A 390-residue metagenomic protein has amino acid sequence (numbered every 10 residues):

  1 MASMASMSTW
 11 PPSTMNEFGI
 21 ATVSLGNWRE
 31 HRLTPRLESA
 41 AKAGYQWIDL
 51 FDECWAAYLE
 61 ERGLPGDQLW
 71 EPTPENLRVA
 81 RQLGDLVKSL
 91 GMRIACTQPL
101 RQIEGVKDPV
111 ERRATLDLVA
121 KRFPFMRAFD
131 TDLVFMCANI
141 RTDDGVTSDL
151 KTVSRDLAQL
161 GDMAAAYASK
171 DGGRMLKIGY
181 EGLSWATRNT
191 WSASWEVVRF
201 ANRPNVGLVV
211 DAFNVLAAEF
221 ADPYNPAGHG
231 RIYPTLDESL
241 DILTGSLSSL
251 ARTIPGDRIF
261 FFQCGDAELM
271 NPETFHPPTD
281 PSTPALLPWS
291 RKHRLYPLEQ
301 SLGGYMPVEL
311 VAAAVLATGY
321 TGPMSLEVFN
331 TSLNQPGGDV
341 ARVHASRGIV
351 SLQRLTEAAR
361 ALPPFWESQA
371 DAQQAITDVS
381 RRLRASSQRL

Functional and structural regions predicted by a protein language model:
A2-G44, L116, R188-L390: Histidine-acidic metal/acid-base catalytic patches
S6, W10, K88-S89, C96 (+3 more regions): Active-site acidic/histidine proton-transfer and metal-coordination neighborhood in alpha/beta enzyme cores
S8-T14, R36-K42, R62, E71-C96 (+5 more regions): Acidic (Asp/Glu)-rich catalytic clusters
G19-S24, D49-F51, R93-L100, V134-A138 (+4 more regions): A cross-family glycoside hydrolase active-site/sugar-binding cleft signature
S24, D67-P74, Q102-R113, T147 (+1 more regions): The substrate-binding groove and active-site-proximal loops of carbohydrate-active enzymes, especially glycoside
D49-L83, A138-G145: Glycine-rich, proline-tolerant flexible connector loops at the mouths of alpha/beta enzymes
D52-E60, Q102-E104, I140-D143, V215-A217 (+2 more regions): Conserved radical SAM core fold
V79, L118, V153-D156, H344 (+1 more regions): Hydrophobic alpha-helical membrane-association signature
